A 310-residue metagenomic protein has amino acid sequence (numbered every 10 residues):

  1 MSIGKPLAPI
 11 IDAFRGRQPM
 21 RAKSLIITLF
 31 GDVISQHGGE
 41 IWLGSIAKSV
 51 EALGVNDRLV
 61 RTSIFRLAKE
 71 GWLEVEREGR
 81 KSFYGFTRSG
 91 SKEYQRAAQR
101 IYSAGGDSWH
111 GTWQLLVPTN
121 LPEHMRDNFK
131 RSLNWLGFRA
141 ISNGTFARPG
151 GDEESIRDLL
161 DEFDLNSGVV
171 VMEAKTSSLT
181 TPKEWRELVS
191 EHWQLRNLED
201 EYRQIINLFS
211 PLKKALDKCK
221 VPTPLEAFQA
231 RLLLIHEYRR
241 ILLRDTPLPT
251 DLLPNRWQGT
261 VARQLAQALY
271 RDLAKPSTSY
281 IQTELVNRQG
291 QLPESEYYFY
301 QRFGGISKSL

Functional and structural regions predicted by a protein language model:
S2-D32, K92: Short alpha-helical segments that sit at the start of domains
H37-V50: Short acidic, hydrophobic short linear motifs in intrinsically disordered regions
V55-R66: Short amphipathic alpha-helical interaction segments
G71: Glycine-centered, phosphate/nucleic-acid-interacting loop/turn motifs that mediate DNA/RNA or nucleotide
R77-F83: Short, Lys/Arg-rich nucleic-acid/phosphate-binding segment
Q99-I141: Amphipathic alpha-helical dimerization/coiled-coil segments that flank or bridge DNA-binding/regulatory modules
E123-L216: Mid-protein regulatory/catalytic core that forms ligand/cofactor-binding pockets and protein-protein interaction
K183-L310: C-terminal regulatory/effector modules of DNA-binding transcriptional regulators
